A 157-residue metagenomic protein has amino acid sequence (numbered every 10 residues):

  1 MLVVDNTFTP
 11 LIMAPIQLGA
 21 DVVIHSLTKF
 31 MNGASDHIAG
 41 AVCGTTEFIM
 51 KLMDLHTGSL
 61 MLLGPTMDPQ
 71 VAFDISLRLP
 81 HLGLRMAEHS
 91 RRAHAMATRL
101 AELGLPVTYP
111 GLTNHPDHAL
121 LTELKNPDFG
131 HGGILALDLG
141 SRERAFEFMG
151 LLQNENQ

Functional and structural regions predicted by a protein language model:
M1-T108: Conserved PLP-enzyme active-site core in the AAT-like
P106-Q157: Conserved C-terminal alpha-helix-loop-beta "cap" of PLP-dependent enzymes that closes/shapes the active-site mouth
